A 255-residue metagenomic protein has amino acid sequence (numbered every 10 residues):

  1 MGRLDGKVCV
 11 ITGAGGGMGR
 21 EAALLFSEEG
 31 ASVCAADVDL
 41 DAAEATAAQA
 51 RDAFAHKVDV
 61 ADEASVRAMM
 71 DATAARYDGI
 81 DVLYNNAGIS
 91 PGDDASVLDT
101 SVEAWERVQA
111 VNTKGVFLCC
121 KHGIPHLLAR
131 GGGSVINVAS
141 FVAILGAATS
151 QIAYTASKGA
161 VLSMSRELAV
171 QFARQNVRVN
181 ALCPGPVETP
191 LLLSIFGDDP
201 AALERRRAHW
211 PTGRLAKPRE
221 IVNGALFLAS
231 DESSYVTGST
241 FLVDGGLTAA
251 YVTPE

Functional and structural regions predicted by a protein language model:
R3-C34: Canonical Rossmann dinucleotide-binding motif of NAD(H)/NADP(H)-dependent dehydrogenases/reductases, specifically
S90, D94, L226, T237-E255: Short C-terminal tail/terminal secondary-structure segment of NAD(P)H-dependent dehydrogenase/reductase domains
D94-V97, S101-E106, R206: Substrate-binding pocket helix/loop in short-chain dehydrogenase/reductase
D99, S150, R174, P186-W210 (+1 more regions): A glycine/serine/threonine-rich, flexible loop-to-helix segment that serves as the NAD(P) cofactor-binding "lid"
C120, S157, S165: Active-site helix of classical SDR
P125, V170-R174, S234: Alpha-helical segment proximal to the catalytic Tyr-Lys
S140: Residue(s) in the substrate-gating loop at a strand-loop-helix junction that position the organic substrate next
